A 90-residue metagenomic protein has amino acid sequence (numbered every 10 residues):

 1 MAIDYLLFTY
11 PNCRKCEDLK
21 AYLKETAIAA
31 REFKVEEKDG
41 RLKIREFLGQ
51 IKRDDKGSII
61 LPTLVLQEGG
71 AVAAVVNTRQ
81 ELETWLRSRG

Functional and structural regions predicted by a protein language model:
M1-F33: Local sequence-structure signature of Cys/Sec-based thiol-disulfide redox active-site neighborhoods
E17, A21, L42, T84: Alpha-helical elements of the RecA-like P-loop NTPase motor core of helicases
Y22, K38, T78-R79: Surface-exposed loop/turn and secondary-structure junction residues enriched for glycine/proline
K34-S58, L86-R89: Thioredoxin-like thiol-disulfide oxidoreductase module
I51-A71: Short, basic, helix/turn surface patches
V65-G90: Non-catalytic, surface beta->alpha helical segment in thiol-disulfide oxidoreductase systems
